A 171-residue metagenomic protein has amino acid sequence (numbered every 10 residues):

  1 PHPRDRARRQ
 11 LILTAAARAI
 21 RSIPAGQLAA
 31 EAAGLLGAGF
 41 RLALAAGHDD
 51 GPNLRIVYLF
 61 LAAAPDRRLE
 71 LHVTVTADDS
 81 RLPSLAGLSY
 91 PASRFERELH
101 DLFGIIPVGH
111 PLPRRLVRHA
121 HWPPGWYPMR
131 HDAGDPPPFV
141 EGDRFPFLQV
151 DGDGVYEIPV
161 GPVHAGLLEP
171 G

Functional and structural regions predicted by a protein language model:
P1-P170: Terminal low-complexity/charged segments
